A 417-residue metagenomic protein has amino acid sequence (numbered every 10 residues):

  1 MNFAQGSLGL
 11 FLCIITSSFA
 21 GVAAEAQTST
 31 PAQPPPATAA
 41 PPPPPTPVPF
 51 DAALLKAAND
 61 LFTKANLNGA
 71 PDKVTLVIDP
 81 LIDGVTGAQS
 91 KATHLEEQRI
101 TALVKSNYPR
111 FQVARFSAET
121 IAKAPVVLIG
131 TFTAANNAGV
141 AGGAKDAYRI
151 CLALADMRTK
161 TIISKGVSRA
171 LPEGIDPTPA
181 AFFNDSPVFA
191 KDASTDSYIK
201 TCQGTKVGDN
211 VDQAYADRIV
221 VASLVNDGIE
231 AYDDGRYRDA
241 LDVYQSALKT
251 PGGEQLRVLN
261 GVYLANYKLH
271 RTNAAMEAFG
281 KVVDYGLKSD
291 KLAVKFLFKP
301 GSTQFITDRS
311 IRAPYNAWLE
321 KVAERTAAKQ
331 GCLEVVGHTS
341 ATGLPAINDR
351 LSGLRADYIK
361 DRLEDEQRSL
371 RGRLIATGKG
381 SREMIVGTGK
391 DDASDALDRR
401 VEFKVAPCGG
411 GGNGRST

Functional and structural regions predicted by a protein language model:
A24-D72, M157-K249: C-terminal/domain-edge helix-coil "capping" segments
T38-A52, L287-K321, T339-A346: Short, solvent-exposed beta-strand/turn patches at coil↔beta or beta↔helix junctions that act as interaction loops
A52-P71, T303-V336, D361-D365, F403-T417: Periplasmic peptidoglycan-binding/anchoring modules of Gram-negative envelope and division proteins
D60-L61, T75-P80, S106, V113-A155 (+1 more regions): A short, hydrophobic beta-strand-centered structural micro-motif
G69-A122, T161, E366, R371: N-terminal segment of the mature soluble domain
G87-L103, N273, I306-R309, H338-T417: Periplasmic OmpA-like peptidoglycan-binding domain that tethers envelope proteins to the cell wall
V225, L256-G261, A293-V294: Alpha-solenoid helical repeat scaffolds
